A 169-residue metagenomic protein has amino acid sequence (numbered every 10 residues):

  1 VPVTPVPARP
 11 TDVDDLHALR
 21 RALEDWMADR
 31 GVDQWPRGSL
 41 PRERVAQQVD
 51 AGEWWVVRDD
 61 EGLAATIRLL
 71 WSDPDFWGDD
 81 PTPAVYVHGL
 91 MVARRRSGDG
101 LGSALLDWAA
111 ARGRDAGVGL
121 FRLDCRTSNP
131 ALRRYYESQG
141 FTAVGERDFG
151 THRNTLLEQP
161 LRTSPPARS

Functional and structural regions predicted by a protein language model:
V1-D14, T163-S169: Conserved N-terminal entry element of GNAT/NAT acetyltransferase domains
P10-V13, R21-R95, L106-D107, R112 (+2 more regions): Acetyl-CoA-dependent GNAT
A84, G119, C125-P130, S138-Q139 (+1 more regions): C-terminal "cap" of GNAT-fold acetyltransferases
R96, G100: Glycine-rich phosphate-binding loop
L105, N129-L132: Conserved short alpha-helix immediately C-terminal to the canonical SAM/SAH-binding motif I of Rossmann-like
L106, G113-C125: Conserved GNAT acetyl-CoA-binding A-motif
